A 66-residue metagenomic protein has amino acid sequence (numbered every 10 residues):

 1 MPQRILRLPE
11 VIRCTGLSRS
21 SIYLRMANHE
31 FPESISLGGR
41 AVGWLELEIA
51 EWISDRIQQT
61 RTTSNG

Functional and structural regions predicted by a protein language model:
M1-A27, E48, S54-I57: Polyanion-binding surface elements
R4, E30, R40: Residue-level signal for beta-strand positions within conserved beta-sheet cores that form or flank
G16-R19, P32, T62: Intrinsically disordered, low-complexity segments
N28-S34: Short, solvent-exposed alpha-helical "recognition" segments
I35-A41: Short Lys/Arg-enriched helix C-cap and helix-to-coil transition segments that create basic nucleic-acid-contact patches
T60-G66: Short, charged recognition helix plus adjacent turn of helix-turn-helix-like nucleic-acid-binding domains
